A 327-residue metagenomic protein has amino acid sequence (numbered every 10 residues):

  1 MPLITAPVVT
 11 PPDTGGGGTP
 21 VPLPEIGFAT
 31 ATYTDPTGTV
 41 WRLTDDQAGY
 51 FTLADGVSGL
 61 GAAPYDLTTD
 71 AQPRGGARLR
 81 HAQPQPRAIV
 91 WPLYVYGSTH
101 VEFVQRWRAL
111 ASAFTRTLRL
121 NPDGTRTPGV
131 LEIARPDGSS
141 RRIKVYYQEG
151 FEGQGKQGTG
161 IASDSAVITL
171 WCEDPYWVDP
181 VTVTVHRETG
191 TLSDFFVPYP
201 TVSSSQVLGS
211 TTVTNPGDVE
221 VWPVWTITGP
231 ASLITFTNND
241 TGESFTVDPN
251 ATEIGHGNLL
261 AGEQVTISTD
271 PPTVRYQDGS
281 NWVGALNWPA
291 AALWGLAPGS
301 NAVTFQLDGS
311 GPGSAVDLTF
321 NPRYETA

Functional and structural regions predicted by a protein language model:
M1-L67: Polar/acidic, low-complexity leader/linker segments enriched in S/T/G and N/D
P2-P11, T182-A327: Intrinsically disordered, low-complexity segments enriched in serine, threonine, and glycine
T52-V90, E152-K156: Short, solvent-exposed beta-alpha or beta-beta edge segments that form flexible loop/patches at the rim of ligand
R74-V104, L110, I161-P175, N301: Oligomerization/assembly interface segments of phage tail-like spikes and tubes
R78, I89, L93, H100-V145: A broadly used, surface-exposed interaction patch
Q83-R87, D123-T125, G160-D164, G217-V219 (+2 more regions): Solvent-exposed loop and beta-edge segments used for protein-protein assembly and interaction
P92-Y94, E132, T169-W171, V224-T228 (+1 more regions): Residue-level recognition of well-ordered beta-strand positions that form the cores of beta-sheet-rich folds across
D123-D179, A327: Short beta-strand and beta-hairpin "edge-sheet" elements
